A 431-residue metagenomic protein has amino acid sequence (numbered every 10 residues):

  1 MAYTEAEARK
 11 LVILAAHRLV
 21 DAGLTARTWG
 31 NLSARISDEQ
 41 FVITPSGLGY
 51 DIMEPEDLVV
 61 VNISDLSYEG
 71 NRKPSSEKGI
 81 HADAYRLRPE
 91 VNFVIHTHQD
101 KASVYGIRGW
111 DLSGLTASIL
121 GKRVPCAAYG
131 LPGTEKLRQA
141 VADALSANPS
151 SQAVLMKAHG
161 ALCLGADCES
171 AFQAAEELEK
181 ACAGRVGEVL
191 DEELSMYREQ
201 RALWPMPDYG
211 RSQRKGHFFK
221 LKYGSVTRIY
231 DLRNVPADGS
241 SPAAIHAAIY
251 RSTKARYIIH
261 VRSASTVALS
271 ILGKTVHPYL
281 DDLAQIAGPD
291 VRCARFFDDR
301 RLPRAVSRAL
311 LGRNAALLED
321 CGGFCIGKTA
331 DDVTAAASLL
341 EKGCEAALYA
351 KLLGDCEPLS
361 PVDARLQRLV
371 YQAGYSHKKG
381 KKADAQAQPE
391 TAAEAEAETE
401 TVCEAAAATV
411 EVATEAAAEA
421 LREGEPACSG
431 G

Functional and structural regions predicted by a protein language model:
M1-T391, C403-A406, V410-G431: Glycine-rich flexible loops
A395-T399: Low-complexity, intrinsically disordered Ser/Thr/Pro- and acidic-rich segments
